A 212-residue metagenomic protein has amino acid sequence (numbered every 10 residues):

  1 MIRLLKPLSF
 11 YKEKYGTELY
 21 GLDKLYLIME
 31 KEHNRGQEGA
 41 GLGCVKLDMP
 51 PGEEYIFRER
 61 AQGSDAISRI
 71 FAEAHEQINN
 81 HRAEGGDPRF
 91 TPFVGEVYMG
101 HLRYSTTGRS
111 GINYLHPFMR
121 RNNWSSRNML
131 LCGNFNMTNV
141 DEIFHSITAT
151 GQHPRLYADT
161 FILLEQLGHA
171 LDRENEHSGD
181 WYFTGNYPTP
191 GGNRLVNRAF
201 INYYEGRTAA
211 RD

Functional and structural regions predicted by a protein language model:
M1-D212: Conserved short alpha-helical segments that host acidic/polar catalytic motifs at enzyme active sites
